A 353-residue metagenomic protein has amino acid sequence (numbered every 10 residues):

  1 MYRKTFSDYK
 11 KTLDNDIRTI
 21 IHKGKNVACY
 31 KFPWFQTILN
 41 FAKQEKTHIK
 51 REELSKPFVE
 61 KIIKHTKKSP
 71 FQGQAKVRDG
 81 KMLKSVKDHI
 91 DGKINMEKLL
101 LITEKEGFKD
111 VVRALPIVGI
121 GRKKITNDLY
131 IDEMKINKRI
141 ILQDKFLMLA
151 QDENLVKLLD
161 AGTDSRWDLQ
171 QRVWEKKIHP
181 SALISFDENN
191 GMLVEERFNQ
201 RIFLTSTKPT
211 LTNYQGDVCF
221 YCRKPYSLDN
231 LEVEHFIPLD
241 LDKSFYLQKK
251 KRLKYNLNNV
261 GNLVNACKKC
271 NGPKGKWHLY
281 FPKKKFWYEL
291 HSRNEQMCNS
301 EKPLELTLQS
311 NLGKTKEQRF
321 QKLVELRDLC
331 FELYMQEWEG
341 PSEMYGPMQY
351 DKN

Functional and structural regions predicted by a protein language model:
M1-L204, K285-M297: Mixed-charge, low-complexity interaction segments
Y30, K50, P225-D229, Y255 (+1 more regions): Short, surface-exposed helix-loop/turn micro-motifs enriched in polar/charged residues
I49-K50, L54, K81, N95 (+5 more regions): Secondary-structure junction/capping motif
F203-T210, K250-N256: Short, intrinsically disordered, charge-biased short linear motifs at domain edges
L204-E232, C267-K269: Short cysteine-rich loop/turn motifs with clustered Cys
E232-L239: Histidine-centered catalytic micro-motifs used for acid/base chemistry in nuclease and nucleotide-processing active
L239, K243-N353: A detector for short metal-coordination/catalytic motifs
